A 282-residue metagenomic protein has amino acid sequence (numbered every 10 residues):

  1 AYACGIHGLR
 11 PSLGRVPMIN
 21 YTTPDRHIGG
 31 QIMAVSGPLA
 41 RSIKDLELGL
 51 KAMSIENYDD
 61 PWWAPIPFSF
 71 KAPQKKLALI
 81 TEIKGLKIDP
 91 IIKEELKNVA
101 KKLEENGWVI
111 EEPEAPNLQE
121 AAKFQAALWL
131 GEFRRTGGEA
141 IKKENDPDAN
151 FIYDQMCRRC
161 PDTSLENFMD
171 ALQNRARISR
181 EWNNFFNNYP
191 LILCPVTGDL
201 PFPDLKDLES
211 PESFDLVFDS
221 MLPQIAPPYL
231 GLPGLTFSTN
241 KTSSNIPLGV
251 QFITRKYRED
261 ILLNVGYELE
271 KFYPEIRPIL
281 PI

Functional and structural regions predicted by a protein language model:
A3, H7-E94, Y273-I282: A short helix-breaking turn/cap at a secondary-structure junction
A34-R41, R159-T163, F252-I253: Short, well-ordered beta-strand elements within core beta-sheets of diverse protein domains
L46, L77, L103, A171 (+1 more regions): Residue-level signal for inorganic ion chemistry
K71-I80, L128-N183, P233-P247: Short helix-loop capping/hinge segments that flank enzyme active sites or metal/cofactor-binding pockets
E82, A115, P195-G198: Short, well-ordered beta-to-alpha junction loops that form the rim of enzyme active sites and present histidine/acidic
P90-E114, G137-P147, F168-Y189, V217-F218: Acyltransferase
W108-Q125, C157-R158: Short connector loops at secondary-structure junctions
D162-I282: Glycine-rich, small-residue loops and helix-cap segments that act as flexible hinges at active-site edges
